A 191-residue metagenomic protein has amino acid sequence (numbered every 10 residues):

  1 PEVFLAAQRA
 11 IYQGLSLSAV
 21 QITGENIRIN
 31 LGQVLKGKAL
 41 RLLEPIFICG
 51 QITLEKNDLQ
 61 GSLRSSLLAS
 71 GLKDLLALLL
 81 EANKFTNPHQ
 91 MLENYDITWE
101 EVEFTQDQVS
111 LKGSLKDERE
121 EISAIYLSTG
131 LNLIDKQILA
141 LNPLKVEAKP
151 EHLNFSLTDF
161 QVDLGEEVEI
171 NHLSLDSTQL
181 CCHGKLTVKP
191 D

Functional and structural regions predicted by a protein language model:
P1-D191: Extracellular/lumenal and peripheral-membrane lipid-interaction modules
